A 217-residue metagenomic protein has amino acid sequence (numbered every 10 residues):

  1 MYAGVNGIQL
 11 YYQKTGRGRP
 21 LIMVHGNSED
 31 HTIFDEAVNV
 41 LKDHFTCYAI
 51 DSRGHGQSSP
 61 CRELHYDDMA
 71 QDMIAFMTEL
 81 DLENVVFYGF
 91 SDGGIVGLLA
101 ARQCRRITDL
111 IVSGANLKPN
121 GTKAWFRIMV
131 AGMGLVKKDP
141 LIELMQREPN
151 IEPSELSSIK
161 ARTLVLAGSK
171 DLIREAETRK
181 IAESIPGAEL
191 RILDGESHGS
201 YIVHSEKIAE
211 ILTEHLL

Functional and structural regions predicted by a protein language model:
I8-Q57: Conserved HGGG/HGGXW glycine-rich cap/lid loop of the alpha/beta-hydrolase fold
N27, V85, G89-F90: Conserved alpha/beta-hydrolase "nucleophile elbow" surrounding the catalytic nucleophile
Y48-V86, E210: Active-site loop/oxyanion-hole signature of alpha/beta-hydrolase fold enzymes
I95, L99-R102, L110-V136: Flexible "cap/lid" loop of the alpha/beta hydrolase fold
I128-S154, K170: Hydrophobic, aromatic-rich cap/lid helix
I159, V165-A167: Short beta-strand/loop motif that positions the catalytic acidic residue of the alpha/beta-hydrolase fold
L172-E177: Conserved alpha/beta-hydrolase "acid-adjacent" motif
E196-S205: Catalytic histidine-centered segment of alpha/beta-hydrolase-like enzymes
